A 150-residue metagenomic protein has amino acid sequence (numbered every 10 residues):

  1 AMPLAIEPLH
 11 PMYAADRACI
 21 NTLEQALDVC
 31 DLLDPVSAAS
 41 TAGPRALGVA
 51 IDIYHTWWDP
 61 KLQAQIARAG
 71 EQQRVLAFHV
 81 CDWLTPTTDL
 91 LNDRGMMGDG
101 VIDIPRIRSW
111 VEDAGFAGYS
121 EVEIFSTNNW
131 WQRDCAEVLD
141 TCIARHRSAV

Functional and structural regions predicted by a protein language model:
A1: An active-site-proximal structural segment forming one wall of the substrate-binding cleft that immediately precedes
P8-R17: Active-site-proximal beta-alpha loop/turn segments in soluble metabolic enzymes
I20-I51, H55-V150: Histidine-acidic metal/acid-base catalytic patches
